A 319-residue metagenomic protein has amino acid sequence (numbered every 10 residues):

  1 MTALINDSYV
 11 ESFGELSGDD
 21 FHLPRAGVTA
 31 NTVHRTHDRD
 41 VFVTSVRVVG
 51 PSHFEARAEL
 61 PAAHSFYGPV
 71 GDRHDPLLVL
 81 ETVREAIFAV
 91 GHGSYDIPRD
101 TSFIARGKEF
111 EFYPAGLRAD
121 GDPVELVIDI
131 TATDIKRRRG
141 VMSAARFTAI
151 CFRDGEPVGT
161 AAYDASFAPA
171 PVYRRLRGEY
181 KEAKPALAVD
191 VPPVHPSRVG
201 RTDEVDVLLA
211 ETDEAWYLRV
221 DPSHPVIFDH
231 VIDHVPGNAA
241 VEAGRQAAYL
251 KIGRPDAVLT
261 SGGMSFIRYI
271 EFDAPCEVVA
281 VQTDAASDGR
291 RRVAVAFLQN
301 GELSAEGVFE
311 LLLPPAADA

Functional and structural regions predicted by a protein language model:
M1-G71, Y163-F228, D318-A319: Non-catalytic linker/capping segments at the edges of enzyme domains
T2-F21, V127-D190, T283-A319: HotDog/MaoC-like acyl-thioester-processing domains
A3, V49-S102, E214-R254: Hot-dog-fold acyl-thioester-processing enzymes
V43-T44, A105-G107, R146, V158-T160 (+2 more regions): Hydrophobic residues on conserved beta-strands that form the core of alpha/beta folds
V48-S52, V79, S102-I104, D120-L126 (+3 more regions): Solvent-exposed loop and beta-edge segments used for protein-protein assembly and interaction
E59-P61, Y113, T131-T133, S166 (+5 more regions): A structural detector for beta-sheet-dominated domains
A89-T131, R245-Q282: Hydrophobic beta-strand-centered segment that forms part of the acyl-chain substrate-binding groove
H234-A319: C-terminal structured interaction module
